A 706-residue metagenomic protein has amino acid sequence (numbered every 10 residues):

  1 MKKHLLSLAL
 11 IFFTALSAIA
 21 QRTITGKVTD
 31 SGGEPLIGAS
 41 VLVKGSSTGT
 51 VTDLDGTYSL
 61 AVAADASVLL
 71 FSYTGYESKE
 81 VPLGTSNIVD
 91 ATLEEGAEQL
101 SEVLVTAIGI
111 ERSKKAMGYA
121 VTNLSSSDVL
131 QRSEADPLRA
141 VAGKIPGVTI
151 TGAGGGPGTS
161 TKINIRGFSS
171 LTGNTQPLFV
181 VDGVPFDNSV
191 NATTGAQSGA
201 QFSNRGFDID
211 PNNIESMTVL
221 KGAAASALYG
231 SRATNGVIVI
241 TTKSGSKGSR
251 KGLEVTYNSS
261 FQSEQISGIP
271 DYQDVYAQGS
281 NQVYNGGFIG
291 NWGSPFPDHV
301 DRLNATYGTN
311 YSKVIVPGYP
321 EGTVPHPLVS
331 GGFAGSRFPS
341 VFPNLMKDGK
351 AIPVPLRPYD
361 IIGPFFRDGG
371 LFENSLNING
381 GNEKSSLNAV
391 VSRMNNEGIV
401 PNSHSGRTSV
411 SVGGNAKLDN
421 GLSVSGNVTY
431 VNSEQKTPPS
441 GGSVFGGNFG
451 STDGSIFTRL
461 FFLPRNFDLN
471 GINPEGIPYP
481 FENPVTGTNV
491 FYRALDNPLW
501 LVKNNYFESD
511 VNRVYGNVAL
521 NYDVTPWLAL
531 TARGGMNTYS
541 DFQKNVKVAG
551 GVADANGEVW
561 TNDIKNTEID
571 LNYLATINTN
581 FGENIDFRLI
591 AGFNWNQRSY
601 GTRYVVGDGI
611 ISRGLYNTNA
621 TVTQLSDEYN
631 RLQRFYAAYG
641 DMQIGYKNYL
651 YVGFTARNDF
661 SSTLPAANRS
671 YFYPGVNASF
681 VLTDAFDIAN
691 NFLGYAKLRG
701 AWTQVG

Functional and structural regions predicted by a protein language model:
M1-S411, A416-S425, V431, Y515: Short, small/polar-rich motifs associated with maturation and membrane association, primarily at protein termini
Q99, T175-Q176, G248-L356, G398-S403 (+5 more regions): Surface-exposed loop/interface segments of Gram-negative outer-membrane beta-barrel transport/assembly proteins
D136, S160, N235, L371-S375 (+9 more regions): Transmembrane beta-barrel architecture of outer-membrane proteins
V181, A200, V239-T242, V412 (+2 more regions): Short, well-ordered amphipathic alpha-helices
A196-Q197, G516-Y522, M536: Alpha-helical support elements that line or immediately flank enzyme active sites and cofactor-binding pockets
T242-S244, G380-N382, R393, A416 (+7 more regions): Residue-level signature of outer-membrane beta-barrel architecture
A666-S670: Short glycine/threonine-rich loop-to-helix capping motif typified by GTGT followed within a few residues by an Asp-Pro
